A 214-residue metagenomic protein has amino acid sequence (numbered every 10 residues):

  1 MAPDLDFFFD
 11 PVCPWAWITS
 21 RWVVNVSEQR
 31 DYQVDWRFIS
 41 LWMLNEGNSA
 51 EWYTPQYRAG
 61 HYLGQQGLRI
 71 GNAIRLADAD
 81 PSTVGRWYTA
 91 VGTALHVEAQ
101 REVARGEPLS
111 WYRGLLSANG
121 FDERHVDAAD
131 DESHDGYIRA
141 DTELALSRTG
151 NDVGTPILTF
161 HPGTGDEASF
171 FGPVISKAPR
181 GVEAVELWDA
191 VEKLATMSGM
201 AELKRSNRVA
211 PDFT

Functional and structural regions predicted by a protein language model:
M1, R30-Y32, D166: Residue-level signal for beta-strand positions within conserved beta-sheet cores that form or flank
M1-V24: Local sequence-structure signature of Cys/Sec-based thiol-disulfide redox active-site neighborhoods
A2-P3, T89-T93, F170: A short alpha-helix capping/helix-coil boundary motif
D10-C13, Y57, H61, A128 (+2 more regions): Charge-dense, low-complexity intrinsically disordered segments
W17-P108, Y112, A190, L194 (+1 more regions): Structural alpha/beta surface segment adjacent to cysteine/selenocysteine redox centers across thiol/disulfide enzymes
W22-V26, R101-T214: C-terminal cap of thioredoxin/glutaredoxin-like
